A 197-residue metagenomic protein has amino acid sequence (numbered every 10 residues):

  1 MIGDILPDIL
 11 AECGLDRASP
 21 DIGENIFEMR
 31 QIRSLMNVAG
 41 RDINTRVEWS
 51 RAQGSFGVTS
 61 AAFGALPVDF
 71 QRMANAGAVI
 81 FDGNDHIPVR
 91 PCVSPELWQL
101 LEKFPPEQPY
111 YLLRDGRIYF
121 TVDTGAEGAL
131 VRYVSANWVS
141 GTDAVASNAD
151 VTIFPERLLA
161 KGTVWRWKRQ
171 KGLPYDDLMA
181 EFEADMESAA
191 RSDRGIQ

Functional and structural regions predicted by a protein language model:
M1-Q197: Glycine-enriched, solvent-exposed interface loops adjoining structured elements
